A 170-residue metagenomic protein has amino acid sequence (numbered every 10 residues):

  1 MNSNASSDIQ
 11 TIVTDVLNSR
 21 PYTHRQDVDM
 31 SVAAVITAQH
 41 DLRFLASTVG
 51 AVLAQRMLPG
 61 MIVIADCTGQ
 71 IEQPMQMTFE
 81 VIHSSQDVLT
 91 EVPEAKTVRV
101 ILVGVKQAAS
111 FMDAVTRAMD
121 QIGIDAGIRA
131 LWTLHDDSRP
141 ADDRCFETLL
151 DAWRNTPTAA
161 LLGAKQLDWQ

Functional and structural regions predicted by a protein language model:
M1-A51: N-proximal low-complexity "stem/linker" segments adjacent to membrane-targeting elements
G50-P59: Short, acidic, metal-binding catalytic loop of nucleotide-sugar glycosyltransferases
G60-G69, V103-G104: Short beta-strand/loop segment that forms part of the nucleotide-sugar
D66-T78, S84, R139: A conserved acidic beta->alpha catalytic loop
V105-G123: Glycine-rich, basic loop-to-helix element that forms the pyrophosphate-binding segment of sugar-nucleotide handling
I122-I128, T156: Glycine-rich phosphate-binding loop signature in dinucleotide/nucleotide-binding domains
G127-R139: Short beta-strand-to-loop acidic/aromatic patch adjacent to the donor-nucleotide binding site
D142-Q170: Conserved donor NDP-sugar-binding/catalytic core segment of glycosyltransferases
